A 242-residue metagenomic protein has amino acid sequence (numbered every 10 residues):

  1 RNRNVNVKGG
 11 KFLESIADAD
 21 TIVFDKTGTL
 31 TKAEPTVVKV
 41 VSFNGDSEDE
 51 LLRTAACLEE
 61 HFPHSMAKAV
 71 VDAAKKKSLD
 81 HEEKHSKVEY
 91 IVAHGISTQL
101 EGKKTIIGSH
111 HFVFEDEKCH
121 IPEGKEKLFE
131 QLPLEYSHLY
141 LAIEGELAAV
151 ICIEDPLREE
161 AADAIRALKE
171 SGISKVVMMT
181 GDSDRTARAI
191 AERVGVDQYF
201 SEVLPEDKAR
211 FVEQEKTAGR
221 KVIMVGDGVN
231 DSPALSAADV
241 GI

Functional and structural regions predicted by a protein language model:
R1-V7: Aromatic-capped interface at the extracytoplasmic side of an N-terminal signal-anchor transmembrane helix
K8-N230, A234-V240: Cytosolic catalytic headpiece
